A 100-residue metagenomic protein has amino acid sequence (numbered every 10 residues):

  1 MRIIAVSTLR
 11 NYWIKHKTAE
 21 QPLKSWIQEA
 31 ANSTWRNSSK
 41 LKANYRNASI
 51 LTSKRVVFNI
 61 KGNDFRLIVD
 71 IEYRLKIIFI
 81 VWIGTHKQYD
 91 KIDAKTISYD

Functional and structural regions predicted by a protein language model:
M1-D64, E72-F79, H86-D100: Basic, Lys/Arg-enriched alpha-helical interface segments
